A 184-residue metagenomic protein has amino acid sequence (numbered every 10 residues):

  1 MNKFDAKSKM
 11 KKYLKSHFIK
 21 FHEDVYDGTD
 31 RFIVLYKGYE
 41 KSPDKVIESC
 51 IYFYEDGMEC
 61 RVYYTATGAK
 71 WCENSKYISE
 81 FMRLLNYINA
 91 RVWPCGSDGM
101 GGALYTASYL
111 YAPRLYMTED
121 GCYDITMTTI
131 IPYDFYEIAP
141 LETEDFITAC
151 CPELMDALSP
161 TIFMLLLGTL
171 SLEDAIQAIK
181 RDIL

Functional and structural regions predicted by a protein language model:
M1-V62: Charge-rich, low-complexity N-terminal segments
E40, A66-G68, I131-Y133: Beta-strand elements of well-folded, non-transmembrane domains
V46-S79, Y136: Intrinsically disordered, low-complexity regulatory segments enriched in Ser/Thr/Pro and charged residues
Y63-D124: Short, internal acidic amphipathic alpha-helical interface segments that mediate docking to partner proteins
I125-T129: Short, aliphatic-rich beta-strand segments
D134-I147: A short acidic/glycine-rich loop-to-helix N-cap element
F146-L165: A conserved amphipathic terminal alpha-helix motif
F163-L184: Short, highly charged C-terminal tails/helix-capping segments
